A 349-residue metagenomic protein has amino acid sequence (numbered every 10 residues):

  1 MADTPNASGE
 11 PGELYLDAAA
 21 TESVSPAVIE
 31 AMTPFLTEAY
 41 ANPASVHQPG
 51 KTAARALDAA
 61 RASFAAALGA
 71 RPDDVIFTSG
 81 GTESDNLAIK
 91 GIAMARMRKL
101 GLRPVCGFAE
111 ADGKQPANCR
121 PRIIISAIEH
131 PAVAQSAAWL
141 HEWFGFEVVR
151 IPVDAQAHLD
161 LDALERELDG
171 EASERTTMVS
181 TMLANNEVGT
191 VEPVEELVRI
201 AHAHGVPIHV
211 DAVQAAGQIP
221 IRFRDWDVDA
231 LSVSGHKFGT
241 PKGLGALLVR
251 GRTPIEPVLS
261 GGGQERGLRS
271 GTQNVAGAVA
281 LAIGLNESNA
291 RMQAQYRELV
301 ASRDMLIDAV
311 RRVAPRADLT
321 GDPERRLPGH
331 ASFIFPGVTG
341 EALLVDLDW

Functional and structural regions predicted by a protein language model:
M1-W349: Pyridoxal 5′-phosphate
